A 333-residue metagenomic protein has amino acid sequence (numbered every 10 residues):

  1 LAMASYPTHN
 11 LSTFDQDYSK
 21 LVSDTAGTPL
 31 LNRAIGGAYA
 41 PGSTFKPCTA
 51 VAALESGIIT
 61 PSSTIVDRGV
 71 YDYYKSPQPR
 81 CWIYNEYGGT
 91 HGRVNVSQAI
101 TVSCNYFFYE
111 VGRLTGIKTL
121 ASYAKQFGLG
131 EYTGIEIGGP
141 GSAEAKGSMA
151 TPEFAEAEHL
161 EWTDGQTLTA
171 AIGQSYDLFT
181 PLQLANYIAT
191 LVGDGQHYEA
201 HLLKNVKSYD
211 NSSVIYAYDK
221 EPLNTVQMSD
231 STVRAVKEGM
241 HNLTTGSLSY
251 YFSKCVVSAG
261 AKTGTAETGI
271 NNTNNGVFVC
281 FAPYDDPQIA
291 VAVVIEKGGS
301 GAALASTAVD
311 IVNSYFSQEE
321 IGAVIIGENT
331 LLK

Functional and structural regions predicted by a protein language model:
L1-S43, C48-I295, L332-K333: Beta-lactam-recognizing serine transpeptidase/beta-lactamase-like catalytic domain environment
L184, S300-V309: Short, charged, low-complexity patches
S213-I215, D219-L223, V309-K333: Short, gly/Ser/Thr-rich active-site loops of penicillin-recognizing serine hydrolases
